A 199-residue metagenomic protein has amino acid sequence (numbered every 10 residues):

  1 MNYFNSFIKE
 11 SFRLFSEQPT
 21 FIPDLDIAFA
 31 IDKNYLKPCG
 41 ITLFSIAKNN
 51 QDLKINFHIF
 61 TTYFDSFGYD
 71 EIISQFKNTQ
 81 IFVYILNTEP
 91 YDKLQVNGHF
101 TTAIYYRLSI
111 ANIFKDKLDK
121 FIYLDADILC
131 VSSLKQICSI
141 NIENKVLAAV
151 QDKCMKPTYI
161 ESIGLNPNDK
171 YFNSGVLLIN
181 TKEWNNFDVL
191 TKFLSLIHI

Functional and structural regions predicted by a protein language model:
M1-I197: Glycosyltransferase catalytic domains, chiefly GT-A lineage
